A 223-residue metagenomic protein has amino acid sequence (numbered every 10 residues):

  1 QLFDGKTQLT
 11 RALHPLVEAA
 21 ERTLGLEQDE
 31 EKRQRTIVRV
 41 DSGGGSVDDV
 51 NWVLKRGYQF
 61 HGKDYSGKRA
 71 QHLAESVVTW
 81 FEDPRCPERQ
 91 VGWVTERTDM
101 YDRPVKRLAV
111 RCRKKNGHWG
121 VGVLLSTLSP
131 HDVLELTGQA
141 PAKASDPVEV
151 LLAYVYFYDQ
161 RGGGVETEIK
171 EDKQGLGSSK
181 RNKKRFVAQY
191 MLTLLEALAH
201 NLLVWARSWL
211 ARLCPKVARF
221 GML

Functional and structural regions predicted by a protein language model:
Q1-F3, D41-G45, K63-G67, S129: An acidic- and aromatic-residue-enriched active-site/binding cleft used to recognize and process polar
Q1-Q28: Electropositive, glycine- and tryptophan-enriched low-complexity nucleic-acid-binding patches
L13, R35-G45, F60, L124 (+3 more regions): Short, conserved catalytic/metal-binding motifs centered on acidic residues
T23, E27-Q28, K32-V40: A conserved hydrophobic secondary-structure block that centers on an alpha-helix together with its immediately flanking
D29-E30, V50-Q59: Short, surface-exposed basic-aromatic patches at helix termini and helix-loop junctions that form
R56-Q174: An anionic, glycine-rich sequence signature occurring as long contiguous blocks
L151-M191, L195, A199-V204: Short amphipathic alpha-helical "interface-anchor" segments enriched in bulky aromatics
L202-L223: A short, flexible helix-boundary coil/loop motif
